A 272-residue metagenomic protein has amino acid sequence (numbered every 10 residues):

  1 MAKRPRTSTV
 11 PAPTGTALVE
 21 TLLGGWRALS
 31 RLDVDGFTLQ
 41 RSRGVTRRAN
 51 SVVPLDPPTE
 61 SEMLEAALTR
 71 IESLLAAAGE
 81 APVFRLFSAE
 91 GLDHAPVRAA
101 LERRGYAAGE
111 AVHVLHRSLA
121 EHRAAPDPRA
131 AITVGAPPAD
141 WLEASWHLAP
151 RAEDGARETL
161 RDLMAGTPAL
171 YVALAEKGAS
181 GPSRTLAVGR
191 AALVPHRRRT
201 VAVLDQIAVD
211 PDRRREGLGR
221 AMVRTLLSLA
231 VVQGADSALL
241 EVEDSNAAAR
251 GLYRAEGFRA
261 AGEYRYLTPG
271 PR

Functional and structural regions predicted by a protein language model:
M1-A77, D93-H94: N-terminal charged segments
A2-V19, V53, V112-H113, E121-D162: Short amphipathic alpha-helix that is part of the acyltransferase structural core
G24-S30, E80, D93, G109-V112 (+2 more regions): A short helix-loop-beta-strand connector motif used in the catalytic cores of GNAT acetyltransferases and, in some
V53-E60, I207-R214, E243: A short, internal acetyl-CoA/4′-phosphopantetheine-binding micro-motif in the GNAT/acyltransferase core
M63-P137, L267: Acyl-donor-binding surface of acyltransferase catalytic domains
L64-E72, D205-P211, R215-V232, S237 (+1 more regions): Conserved acetyl-CoA-binding loop-helix of GNAT-fold acetyltransferases
G91-A108, E216, R220, D244-E263 (+1 more regions): Conserved active-site alpha-helix within GNAT-family acetyltransferase domains
L160-A208: A conserved beta-strand-loop-helix scaffold within acyl/acetyltransferase catalytic domains
